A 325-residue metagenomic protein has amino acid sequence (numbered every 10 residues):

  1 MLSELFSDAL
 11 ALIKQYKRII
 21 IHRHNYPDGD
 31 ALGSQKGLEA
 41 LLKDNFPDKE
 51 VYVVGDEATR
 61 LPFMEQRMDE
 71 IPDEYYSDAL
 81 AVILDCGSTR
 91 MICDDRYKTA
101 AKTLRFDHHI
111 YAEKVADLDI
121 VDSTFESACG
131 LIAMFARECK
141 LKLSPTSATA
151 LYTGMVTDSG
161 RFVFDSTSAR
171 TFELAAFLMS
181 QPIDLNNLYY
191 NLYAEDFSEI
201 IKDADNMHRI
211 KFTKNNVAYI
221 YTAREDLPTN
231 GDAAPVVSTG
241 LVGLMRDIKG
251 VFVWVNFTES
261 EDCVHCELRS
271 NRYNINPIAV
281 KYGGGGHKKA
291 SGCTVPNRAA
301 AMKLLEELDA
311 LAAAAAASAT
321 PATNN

Functional and structural regions predicted by a protein language model:
M1-S7, R90-I92, R96-T103, S123-I132: An acidic intrinsically disordered interaction segment
L2-N25, G29-P62, D73-D78, T157-N325: Hydrophobic helix-and-loop "lid/oligomerization" segment in the mid-to-C-terminal part of catalytic domains
G37-E39, K98-A101, V121-D122, E173: Glycine-rich, phosphate-binding/catalytic loops in enzymes
E50-Y52, K102, D119, K142: Conserved beta-strand segments of alpha/beta enzyme cores
V53, I83, R105, I120-D122 (+1 more regions): Structural signal for conserved beta-strand scaffold positions within catalytic alpha/beta enzyme cores
A58-D69, I132: Membrane-interfacial amphipathic helices and adjacent loop/beta segments that form the lipid-substrate binding surface
E65-L118: Active-site cofactor/cluster-binding pocket
H109-L174: Short alpha-helices
